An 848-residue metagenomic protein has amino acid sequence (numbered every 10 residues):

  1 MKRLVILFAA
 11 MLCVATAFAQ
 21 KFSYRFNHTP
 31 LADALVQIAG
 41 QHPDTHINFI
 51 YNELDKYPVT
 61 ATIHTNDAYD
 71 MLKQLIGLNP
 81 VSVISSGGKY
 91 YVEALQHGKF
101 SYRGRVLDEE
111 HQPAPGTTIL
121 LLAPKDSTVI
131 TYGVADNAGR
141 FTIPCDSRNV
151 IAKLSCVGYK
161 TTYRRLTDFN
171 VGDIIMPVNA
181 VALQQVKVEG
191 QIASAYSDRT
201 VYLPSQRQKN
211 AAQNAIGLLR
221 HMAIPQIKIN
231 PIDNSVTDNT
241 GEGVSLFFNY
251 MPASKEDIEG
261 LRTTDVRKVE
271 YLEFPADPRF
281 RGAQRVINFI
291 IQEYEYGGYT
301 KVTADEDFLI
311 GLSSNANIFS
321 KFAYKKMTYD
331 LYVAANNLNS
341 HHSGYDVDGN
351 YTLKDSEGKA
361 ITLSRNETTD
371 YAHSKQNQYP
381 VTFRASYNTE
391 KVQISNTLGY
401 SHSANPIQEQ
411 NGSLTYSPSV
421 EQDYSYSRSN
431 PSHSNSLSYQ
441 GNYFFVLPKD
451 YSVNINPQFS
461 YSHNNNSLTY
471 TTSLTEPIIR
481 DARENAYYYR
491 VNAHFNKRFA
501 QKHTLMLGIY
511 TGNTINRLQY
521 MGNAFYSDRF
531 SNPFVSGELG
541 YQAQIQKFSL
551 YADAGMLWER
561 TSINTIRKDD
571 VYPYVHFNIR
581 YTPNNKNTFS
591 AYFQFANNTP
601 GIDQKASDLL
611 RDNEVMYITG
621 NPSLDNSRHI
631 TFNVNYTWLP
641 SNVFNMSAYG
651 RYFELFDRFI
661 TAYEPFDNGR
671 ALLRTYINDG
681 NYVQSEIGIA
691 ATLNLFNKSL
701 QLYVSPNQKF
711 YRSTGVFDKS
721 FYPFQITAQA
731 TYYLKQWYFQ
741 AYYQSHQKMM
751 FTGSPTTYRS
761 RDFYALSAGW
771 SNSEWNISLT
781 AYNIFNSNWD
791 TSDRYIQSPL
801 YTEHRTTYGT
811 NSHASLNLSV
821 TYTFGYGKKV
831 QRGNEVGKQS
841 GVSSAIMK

Functional and structural regions predicted by a protein language model:
F18-G98, T128-T131, A193-S197, I227-S245: N-terminal export/assembly leaders
L35, Q41, Y91-E93, H97-K99 (+6 more regions): Short, acidic, small-residue-rich periplasmic hinge/interaction motif at the N-terminus of Gram-negative outer-membrane
P43, I76-S82, K125-T128, I151-R165: A short, solvent-exposed loop/turn motif at the edges and junctions of modular extracellular/periplasmic domains
Y91-E93, N170-V178, Q185, A215-L218 (+4 more regions): N-terminal periplasmic accessory domains that precede and gate Gram-negative outer-membrane beta-barrel machines
K125-R140: Short, acidic Ser/Thr/Gly-rich low-complexity loop/linker segments typical of extracellular and cell-surface proteins
A211-A212, A223, A253-S254, I258-L261 (+6 more regions): Exposed, low-structure sequence patches enriched in small/polar residues
K228-F274: Periplasmic plug
L338-Y488, F530, N598, D608-D612 (+2 more regions): Flexible loop and strand-edge segments within Gram-negative outer membrane beta-barrel domains
